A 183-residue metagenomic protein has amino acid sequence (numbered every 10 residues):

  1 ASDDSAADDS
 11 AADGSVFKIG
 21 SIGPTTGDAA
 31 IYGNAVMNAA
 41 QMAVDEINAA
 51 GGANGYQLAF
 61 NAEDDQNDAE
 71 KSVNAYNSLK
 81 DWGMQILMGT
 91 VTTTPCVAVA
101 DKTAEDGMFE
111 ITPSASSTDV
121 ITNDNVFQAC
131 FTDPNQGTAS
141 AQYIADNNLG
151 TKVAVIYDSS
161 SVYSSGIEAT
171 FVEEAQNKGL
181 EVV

Functional and structural regions predicted by a protein language model:
A1-K18, A49: Short, low-complexity disordered leader/linker segments with a strong preference for bacterial N-terminal type II
S15-P24, L58-A62, K152-V155: Short, well-ordered beta-strand elements
V16, I31-V36, A50-D119: Beta-alpha junction/loop-to-helix N-cap segments that form part of ligand/metal-binding clefts
T25-I31, A62-D65, M84-I86, D124-C130 (+1 more regions): Second-shell loop/turn segments in exported
I31-N54, A169-Q176: Short, polar/charged alpha-helical segment
Q41, E70-K80, V97, T138-D146 (+1 more regions): Amphipathic, non-transmembrane alpha-helical secondary structure
V126-V183: An alpha-beta-alpha
